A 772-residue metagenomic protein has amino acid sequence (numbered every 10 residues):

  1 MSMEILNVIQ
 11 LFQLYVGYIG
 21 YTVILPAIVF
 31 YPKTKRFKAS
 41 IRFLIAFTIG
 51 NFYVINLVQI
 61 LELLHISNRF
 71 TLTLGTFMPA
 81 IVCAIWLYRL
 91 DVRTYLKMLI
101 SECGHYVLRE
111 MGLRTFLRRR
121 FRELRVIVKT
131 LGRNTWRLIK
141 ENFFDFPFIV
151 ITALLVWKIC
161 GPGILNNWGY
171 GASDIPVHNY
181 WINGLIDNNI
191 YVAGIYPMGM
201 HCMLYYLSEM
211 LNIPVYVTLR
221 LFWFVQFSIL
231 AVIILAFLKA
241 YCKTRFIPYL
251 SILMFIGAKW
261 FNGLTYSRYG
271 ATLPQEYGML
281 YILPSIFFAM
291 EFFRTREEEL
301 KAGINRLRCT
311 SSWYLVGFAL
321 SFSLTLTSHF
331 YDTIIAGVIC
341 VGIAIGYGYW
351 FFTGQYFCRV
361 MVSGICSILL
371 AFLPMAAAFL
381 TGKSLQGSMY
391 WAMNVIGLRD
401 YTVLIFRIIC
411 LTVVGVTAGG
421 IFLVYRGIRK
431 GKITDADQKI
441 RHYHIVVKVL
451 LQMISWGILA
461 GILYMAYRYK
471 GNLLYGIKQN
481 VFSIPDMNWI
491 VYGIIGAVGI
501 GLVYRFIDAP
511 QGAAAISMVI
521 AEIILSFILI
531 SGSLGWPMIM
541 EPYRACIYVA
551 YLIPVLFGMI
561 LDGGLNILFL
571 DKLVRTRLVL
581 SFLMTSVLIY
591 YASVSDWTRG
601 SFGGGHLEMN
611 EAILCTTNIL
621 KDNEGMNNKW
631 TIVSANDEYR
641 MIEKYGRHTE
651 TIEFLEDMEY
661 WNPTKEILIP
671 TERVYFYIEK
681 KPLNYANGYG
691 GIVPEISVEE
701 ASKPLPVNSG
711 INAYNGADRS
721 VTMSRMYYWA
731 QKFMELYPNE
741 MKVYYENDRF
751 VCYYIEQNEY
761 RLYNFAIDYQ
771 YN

Functional and structural regions predicted by a protein language model:
M1-I139, P374-N394, K432-K470: Membrane-embedded, hydrophobic transmembrane alpha-helices
L63-L72, I164-I175, I190, L211-N212 (+6 more regions): Membrane-helix boundary/interfacial segments in multi-pass membrane proteins
N134-Y281, L300-K301, G605-H606: Active-site lumenal/periplasmic loops and adjacent helix-entry segments of GT-C-fold, multi-pass membrane
W181-N183, L570, F582-I667: Extracytoplasmic
G303-F330: Membrane-interface alpha helices of multi-pass inner-membrane proteins
A336-S367, W391-I396: Perimembrane helix-loop-helix junctions
G364-L369, R441-S455, D562-D596: Signature aromatic-anchored transmembrane alpha helix within multi-pass, membrane-resident enzymes that catalyze glycan
K680-N772: Aromatic/acidic, Gly/Pro-rich catalytic loop(s) in extracytoplasmic/lumenal soluble domains of multi-pass membrane
